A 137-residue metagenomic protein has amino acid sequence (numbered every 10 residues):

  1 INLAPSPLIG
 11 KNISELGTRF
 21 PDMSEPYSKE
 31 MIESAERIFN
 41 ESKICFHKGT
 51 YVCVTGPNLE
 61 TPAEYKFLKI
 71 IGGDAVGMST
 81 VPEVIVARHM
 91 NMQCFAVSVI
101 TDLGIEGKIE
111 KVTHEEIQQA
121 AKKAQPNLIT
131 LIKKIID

Functional and structural regions predicted by a protein language model:
I1-D137: Glycine-rich phosphate- or other oxyanion-binding loops that anchor nucleotides, phosphorylated ligands
